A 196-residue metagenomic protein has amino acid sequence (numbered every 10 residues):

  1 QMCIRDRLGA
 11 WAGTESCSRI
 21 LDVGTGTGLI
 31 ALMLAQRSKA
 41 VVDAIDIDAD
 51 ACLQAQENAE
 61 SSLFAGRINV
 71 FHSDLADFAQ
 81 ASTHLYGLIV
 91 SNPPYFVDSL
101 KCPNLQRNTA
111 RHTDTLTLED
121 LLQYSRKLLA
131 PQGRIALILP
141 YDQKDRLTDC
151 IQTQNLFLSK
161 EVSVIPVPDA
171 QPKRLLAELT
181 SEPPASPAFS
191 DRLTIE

Functional and structural regions predicted by a protein language model:
M2-I4: Short, small-residue-biased leader/transition segments that mark boundaries at the very start of proteins
L8, N92, L121, L179: Residue-level signal for inorganic ion chemistry
A10-S82, L88-C102: Conserved SAM/SAH cofactor-binding pocket of Class I
A81-S82, K101, L147-D149, R174: Short, well-ordered secondary-structure micro-motifs
P93-D120: Mobile active-site "lid"/loop adjacent to the S-adenosyl-L-methionine
F96, Q154, E182: Phosphate/oxyanion-binding loops and surfaces in catalytic or ligand/nucleic-acid-binding neighborhoods
L116-P172: Conserved Class I SAM-dependent methyltransferase catalytic core
D169-E196: SAM/dcSAM-binding transferase cores
